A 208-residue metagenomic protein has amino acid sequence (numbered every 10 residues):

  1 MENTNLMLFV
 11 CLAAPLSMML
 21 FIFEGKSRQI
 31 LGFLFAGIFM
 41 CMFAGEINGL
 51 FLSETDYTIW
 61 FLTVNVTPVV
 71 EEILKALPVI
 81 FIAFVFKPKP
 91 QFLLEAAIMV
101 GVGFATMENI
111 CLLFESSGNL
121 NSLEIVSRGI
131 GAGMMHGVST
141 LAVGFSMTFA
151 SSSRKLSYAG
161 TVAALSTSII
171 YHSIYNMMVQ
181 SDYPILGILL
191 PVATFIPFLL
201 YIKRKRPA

Functional and structural regions predicted by a protein language model:
M1-A208: Hydrophobic alpha-helical segments at protein termini of multi-pass membrane proteins
